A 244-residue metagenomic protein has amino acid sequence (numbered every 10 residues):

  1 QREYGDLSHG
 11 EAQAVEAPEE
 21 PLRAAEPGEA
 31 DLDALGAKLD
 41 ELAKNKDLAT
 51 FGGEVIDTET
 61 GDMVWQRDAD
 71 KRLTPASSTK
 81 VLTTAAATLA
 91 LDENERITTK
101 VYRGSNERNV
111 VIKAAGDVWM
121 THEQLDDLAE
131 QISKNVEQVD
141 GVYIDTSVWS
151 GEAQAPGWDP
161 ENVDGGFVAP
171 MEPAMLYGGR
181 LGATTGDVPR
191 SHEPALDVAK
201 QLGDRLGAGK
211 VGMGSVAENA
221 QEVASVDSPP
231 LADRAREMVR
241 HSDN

Functional and structural regions predicted by a protein language model:
Y4-R72, Q131-Q138: Beta-lactamase-like hydrolase cores
P21-A30, R67-P75, V111-T121, A183-E193 (+2 more regions): Second-shell loop/turn segments in exported
D31, L35-L39, Q124-L128, F167-P170 (+3 more regions): Stable alpha-helical elements in mature extracytoplasmic
L48-T50, D68-D70, A76-T79, N94-R96 (+4 more regions): Extracytoplasmic
G61, P75-E93, V142, A174 (+2 more regions): Active-site SXXK
A90-S105, K210-S215: Short, well-structured active-site flanking segments
R108-A115, W119-M175, G179, P194-D197 (+1 more regions): Mid-domain, small-residue-enriched loop/turn segments at the edges of structured enzyme/sensor domains
G179-N244: A small/polar active-site loop signature that marks catalytic segments
